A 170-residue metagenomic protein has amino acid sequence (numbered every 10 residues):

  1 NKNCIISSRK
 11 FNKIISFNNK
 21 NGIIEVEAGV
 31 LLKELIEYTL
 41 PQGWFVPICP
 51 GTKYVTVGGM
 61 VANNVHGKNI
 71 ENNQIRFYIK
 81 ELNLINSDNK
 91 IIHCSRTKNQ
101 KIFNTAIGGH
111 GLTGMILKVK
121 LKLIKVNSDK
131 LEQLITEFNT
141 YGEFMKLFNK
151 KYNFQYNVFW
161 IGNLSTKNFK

Functional and structural regions predicted by a protein language model:
N1, E132, T136, K146-K170: Cofactor-binding catalytic cores of oxidoreductases
N3-I6: Short, well-ordered secondary-structure micro-motifs within conserved domains or adaptor modules
S8-N99, K120-L147: N-terminal glycine-rich flavin-associated loop
P47-C49, I116-K118, N157-W160: A structural signal for short, well-ordered beta-strand segments and their strand-loop junctions that often border
G59, G111, V158-W160: A residue-level signal for conserved active-site and pocket-lining positions in enzyme catalytic cores
T97-G109: Extended active-site and interfacial segments that coordinate phosphate-rich ligands in large catalytic machineries
I107-L117: Conserved phosphate/anionic-ligand binding catalytic regions in large, soluble enzymes, centered on
M115-L117, T140, N168-F169: Terminal, non-catalytic protein-protein interaction segments that mediate quaternary/complex assembly
